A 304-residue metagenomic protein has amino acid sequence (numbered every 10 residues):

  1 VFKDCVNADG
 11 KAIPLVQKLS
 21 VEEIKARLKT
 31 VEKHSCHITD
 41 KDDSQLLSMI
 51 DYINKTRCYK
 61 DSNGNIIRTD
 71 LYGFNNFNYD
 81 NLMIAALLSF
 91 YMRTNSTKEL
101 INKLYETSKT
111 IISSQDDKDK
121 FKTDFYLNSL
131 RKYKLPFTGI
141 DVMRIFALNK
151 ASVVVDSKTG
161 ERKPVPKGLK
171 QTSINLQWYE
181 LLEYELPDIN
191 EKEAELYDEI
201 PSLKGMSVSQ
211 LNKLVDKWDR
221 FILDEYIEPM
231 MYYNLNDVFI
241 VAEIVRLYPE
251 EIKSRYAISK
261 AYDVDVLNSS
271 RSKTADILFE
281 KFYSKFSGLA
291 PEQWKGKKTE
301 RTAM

Functional and structural regions predicted by a protein language model:
V1-K3: Gly/Thr-rich phosphate-binding beta-strand-loop-beta motif of the actin/hexokinase/Hsp70
C5-I200: Conserved DEDDh/DEDDy metal-dependent 3′-5′ exonuclease domain
N190, E195-L196, S202-M304: Common nucleic-acid-contacting/processivity interface regions adjacent to the catalytic cores of nucleic-acid enzymes
